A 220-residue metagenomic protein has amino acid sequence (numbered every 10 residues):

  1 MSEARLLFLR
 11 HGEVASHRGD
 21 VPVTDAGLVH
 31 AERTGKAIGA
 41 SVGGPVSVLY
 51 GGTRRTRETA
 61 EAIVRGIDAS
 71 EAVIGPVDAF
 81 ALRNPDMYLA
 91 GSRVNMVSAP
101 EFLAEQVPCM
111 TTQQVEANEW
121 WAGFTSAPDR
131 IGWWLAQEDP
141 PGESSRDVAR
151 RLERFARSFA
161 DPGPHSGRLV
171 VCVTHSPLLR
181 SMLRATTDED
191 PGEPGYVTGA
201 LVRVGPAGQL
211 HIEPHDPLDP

Functional and structural regions predicted by a protein language model:
M1-D86, E138-R146, G192-H215: Active-site-proximal alpha-helix that buttresses catalytic centers in soluble enzyme cores
M1-E3, A69, L82-A104, S158-L169 (+1 more regions): Acidic, low-complexity terminal tails and accessory targeting/binding regions of phosphate-metabolizing enzymes
F8, V171-C172: Structural beta-sheet core signal
G12, H175-S176: Active-site metal-binding loops of divalent metal-dependent hydrolases
E32, R54-E58, R150-E153, S176-R180: A structural signal for well-ordered alpha-helical segments within the folded catalytic domains of diverse enzymes
E32-G39, E153-D161: Generic structural signal for well-ordered alpha-helical scaffold segments
E61-V64, A156, L183: Non-transmembrane alpha-helical segments in soluble domains of secreted/periplasmic/extracellular proteins
I67-R151: Phosphate-handling substructures
